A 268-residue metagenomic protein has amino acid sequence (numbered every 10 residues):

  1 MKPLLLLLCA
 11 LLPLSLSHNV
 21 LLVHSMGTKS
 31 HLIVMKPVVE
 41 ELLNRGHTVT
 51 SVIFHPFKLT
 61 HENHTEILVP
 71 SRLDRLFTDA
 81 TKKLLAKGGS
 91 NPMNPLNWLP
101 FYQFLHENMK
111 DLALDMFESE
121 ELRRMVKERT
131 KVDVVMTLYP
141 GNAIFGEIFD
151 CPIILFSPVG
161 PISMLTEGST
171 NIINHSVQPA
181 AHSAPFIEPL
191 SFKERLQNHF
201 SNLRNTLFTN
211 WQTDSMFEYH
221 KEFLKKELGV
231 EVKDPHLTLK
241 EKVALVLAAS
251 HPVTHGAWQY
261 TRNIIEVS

Functional and structural regions predicted by a protein language model:
M1-P3, T170: Positively charged n-region of N-terminal signal peptides that target proteins for export
L7-G89, M125-T130, T137, I148 (+2 more regions): Signal-peptide-cleavage-adjacent N-terminal segments of secreted and extracellular proteins
V23, L138, F156, A249 (+1 more regions): Conserved residues at the C-terminal ends of beta-strands
V38, N108-L190, P252-V253: Conserved nucleotide-sugar donor-interacting segment of glycosyltransferase catalytic cores, predominantly GT-B
L68-V69, I153-P158, I265-V267: Short hydrophobic/aromatic-enriched beta-strand-loop microsegments
K83-I144, P189-L237, E241: Conserved nucleotide-sugar donor-binding subdomain of glycosyltransferases
N174-P189, K193, Q197, L228 (+1 more regions): Catalytic lobes of large eukaryotic enzymes
L245-A249, V253, R262-S268: Donor nucleotide-sugar binding/catalytic pocket of nucleotide-sugar-dependent glycosyltransferases
